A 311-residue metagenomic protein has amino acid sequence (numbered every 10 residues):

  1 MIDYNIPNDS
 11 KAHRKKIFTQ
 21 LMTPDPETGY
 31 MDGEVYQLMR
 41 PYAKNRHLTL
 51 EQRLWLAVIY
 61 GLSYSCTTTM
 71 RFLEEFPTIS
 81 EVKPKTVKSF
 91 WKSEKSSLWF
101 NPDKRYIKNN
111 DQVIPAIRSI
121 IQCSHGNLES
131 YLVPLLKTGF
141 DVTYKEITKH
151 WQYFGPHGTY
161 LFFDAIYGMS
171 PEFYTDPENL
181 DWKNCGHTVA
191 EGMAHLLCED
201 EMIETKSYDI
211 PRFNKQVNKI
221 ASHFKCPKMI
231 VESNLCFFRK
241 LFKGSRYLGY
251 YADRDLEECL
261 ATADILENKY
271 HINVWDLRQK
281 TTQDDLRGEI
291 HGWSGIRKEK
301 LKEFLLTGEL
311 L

Functional and structural regions predicted by a protein language model:
M1-K44, H125-V142, Y160, D164-L311: C-terminal accessory module of base-excision DNA glycosylases/AP lyases that mediates lesion recognition and DNA
T19-V87, V133-Q152: Extended, structured, electrostatic nucleic-acid-contact surfaces
T67-V113: Glycine-enriched loop-and-adjacent helix/strand subsegments that border the catalytic/binding cleft of enzyme cores
S97, N101-Q152: Helix-hairpin-helix/helix-loop-helix acidic hairpins
